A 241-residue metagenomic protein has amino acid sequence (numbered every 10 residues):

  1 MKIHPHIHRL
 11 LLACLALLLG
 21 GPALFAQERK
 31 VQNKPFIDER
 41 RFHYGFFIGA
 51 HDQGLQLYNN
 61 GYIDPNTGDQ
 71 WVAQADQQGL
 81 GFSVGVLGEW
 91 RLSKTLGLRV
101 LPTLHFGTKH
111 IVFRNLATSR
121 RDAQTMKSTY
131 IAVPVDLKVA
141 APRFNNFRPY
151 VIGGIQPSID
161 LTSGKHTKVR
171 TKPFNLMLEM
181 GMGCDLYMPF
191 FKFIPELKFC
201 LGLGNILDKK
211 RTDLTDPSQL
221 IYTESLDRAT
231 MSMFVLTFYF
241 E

Functional and structural regions predicted by a protein language model:
M1-D38, Y239-E241: Cleavable N-terminal export/targeting peptides
A26-L80, Y239-E241: Short glycine/proline- and aromatic-enriched beta-strand/turn motifs that initiate or cap beta-hairpins
V31, P173, L186-E241: Predominantly the C-terminal beta-signal and adjacent terminal strand-loop region of outer-membrane beta-barrel
E39, S93, P142-N146, Y187-F191 (+1 more regions): Outer-membrane beta-barrel channels and translocator barrels
R40-F42, Q78-F82, K127-V133, F147 (+2 more regions): Residues that define the transmembrane beta-barrel architecture of outer-membrane proteins
F46-A50, F82-W90, P102-L104, V133-A141 (+5 more regions): Residues on the lipid-exposed face of transmembrane beta-strands in outer-membrane beta-barrel proteins
H51-L55, H105-K109, Q156-T162, C200-I206: Structural signature of outer-membrane beta-barrel domains
Y58-A75, T108-T129, L161-T171, L207-L226: Flexible, solvent-exposed loop segments that connect beta-strands
